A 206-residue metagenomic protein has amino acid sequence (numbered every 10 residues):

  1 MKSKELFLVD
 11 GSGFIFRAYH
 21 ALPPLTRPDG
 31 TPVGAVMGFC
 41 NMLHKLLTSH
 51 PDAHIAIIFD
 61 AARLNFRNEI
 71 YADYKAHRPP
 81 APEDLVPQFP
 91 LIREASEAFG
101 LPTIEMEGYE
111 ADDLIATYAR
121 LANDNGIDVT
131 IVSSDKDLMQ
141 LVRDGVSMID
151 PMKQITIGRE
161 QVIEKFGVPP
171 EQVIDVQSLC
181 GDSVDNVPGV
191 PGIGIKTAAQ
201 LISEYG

Functional and structural regions predicted by a protein language model:
M1-D73: Non-catalytic, usually N-terminal nucleic-acid engagement modules in DNA/RNA processing proteins
K2-S3, L25-T26, A76-G206: Extended two-metal-dependent nuclease catalytic cores across DNA- and RNA-processing enzymes
